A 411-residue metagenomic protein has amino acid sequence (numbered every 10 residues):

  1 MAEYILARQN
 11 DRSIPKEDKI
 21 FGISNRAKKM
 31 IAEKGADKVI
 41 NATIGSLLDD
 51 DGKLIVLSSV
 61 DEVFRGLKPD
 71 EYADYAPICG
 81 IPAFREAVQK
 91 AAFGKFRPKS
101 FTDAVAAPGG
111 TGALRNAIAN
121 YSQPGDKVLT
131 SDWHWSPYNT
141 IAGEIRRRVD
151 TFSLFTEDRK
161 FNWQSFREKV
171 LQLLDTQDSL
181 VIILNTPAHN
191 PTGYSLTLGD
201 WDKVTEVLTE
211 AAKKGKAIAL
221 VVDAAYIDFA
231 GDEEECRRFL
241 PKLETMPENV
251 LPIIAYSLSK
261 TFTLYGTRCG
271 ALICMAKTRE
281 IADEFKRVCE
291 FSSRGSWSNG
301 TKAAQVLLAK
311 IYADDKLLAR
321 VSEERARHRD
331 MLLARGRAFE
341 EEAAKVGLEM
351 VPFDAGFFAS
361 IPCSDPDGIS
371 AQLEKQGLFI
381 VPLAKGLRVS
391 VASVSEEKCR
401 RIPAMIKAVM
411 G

Functional and structural regions predicted by a protein language model:
M1-S13: Generic N-terminal amphipathic, Lys/Arg-enriched alpha-helix
N10-G109: N-terminal small-domain helix-loop-helix segment of the aminotransferase-like
E17, K90, G94, P98 (+3 more regions): PLP-dependent enzyme catalytic core of the Aspartate aminotransferase-like
D49-D50, S322-L373: Conserved PLP-binding catalytic core of the aspartate aminotransferase-like
K68-L220, I227-M246: Conserved core of the PLP fold type I
A87, T245-E323, R329: Conserved core segment of the aminotransferase class I/II
F101, P352-F358, P382-G386: Short Gly/Ser/Thr- and Asp/Glu-enriched loop/turn motifs at secondary-structure junctions
I273, S360-P362, S390-A392: Short hydrophobic/aromatic beta-strand micro-patches that form the beta-sheet surface supporting nucleotide- or nucleic
